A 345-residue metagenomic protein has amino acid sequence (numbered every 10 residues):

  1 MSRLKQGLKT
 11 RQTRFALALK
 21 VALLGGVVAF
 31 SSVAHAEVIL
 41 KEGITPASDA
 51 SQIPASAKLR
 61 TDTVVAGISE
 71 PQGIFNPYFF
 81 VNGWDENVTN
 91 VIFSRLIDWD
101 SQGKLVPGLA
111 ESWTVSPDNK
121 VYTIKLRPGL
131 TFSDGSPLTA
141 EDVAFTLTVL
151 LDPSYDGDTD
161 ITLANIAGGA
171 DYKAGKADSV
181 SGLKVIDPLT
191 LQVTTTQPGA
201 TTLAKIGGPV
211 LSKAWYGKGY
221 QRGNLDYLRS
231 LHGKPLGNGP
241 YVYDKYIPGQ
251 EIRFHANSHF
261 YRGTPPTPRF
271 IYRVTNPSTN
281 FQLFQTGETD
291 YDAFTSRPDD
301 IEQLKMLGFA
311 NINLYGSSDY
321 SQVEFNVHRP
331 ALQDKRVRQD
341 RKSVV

Functional and structural regions predicted by a protein language model:
P46-Q52, V65-P117, K234-G237: N-terminal lobe/hinge region of extracytoplasmic solute-binding protein
T61-E70, E111, V121-I124, V143-T146 (+4 more regions): Short, well-ordered beta-strand elements
V65, T139-T148, P188-T194, G239-P240 (+4 more regions): Alpha-helical secondary-structure segments
E111-T159, Q192, L283, A331-Q333: Aromatic- and charge-enriched surface segment that lines or borders ligand/interaction sites
A144, D158-G219: Surface-exposed binding/hinge segments that line and control ligand-binding clefts or catalytic entry sites
Q197-P265, R269, T279: Gly/Pro-rich hinge or "lid" segments in bacterial periplasmic/extracellular proteins
R229-H232, A256-Q303, A331: Ligand-site clamp/hinge motif
I301-L314: Ligand-binding "clamshell"
